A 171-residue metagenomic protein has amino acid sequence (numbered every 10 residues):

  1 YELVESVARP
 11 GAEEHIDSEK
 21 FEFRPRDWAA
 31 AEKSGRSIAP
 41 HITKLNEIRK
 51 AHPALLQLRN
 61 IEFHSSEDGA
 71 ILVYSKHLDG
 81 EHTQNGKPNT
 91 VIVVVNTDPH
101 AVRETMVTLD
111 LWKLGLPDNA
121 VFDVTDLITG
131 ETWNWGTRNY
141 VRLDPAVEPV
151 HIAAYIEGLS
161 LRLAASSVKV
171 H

Functional and structural regions predicted by a protein language model:
Y1-H171: Carbohydrate-interacting/catalytic domains
